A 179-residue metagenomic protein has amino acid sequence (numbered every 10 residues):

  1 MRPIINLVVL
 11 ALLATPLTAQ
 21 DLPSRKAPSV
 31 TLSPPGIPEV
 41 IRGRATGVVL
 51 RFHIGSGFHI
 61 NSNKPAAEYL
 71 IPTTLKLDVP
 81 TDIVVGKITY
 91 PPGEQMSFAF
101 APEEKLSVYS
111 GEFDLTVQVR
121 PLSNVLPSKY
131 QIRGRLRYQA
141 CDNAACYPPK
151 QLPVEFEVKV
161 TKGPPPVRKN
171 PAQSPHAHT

Functional and structural regions predicted by a protein language model:
M1-R2: N-terminal secretory signal peptides that target proteins for export/translocation
I5-P16: Bacterial N-terminal signal peptides
A19-T179: Extracellular/lumen-exposed scaffold segments
